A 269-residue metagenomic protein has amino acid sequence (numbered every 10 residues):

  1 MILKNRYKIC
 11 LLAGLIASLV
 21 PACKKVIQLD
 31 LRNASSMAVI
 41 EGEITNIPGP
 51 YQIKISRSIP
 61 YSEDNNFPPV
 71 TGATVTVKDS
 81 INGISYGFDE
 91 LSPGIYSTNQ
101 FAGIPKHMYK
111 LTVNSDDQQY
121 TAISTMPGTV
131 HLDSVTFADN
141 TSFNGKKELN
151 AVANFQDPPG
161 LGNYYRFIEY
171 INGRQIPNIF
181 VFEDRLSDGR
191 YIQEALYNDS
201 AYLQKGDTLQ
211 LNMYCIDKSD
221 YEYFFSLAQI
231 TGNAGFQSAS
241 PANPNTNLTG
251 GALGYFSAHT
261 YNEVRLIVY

Functional and structural regions predicted by a protein language model:
M1-I2, Y269: Short, intrinsically disordered, low-complexity terminal/loop segments
I2-C10: Bacterial N-terminal signal peptides that target proteins for export
L19-A22: C-terminal motif of bacterial Sec signal peptides marking the signal peptidase cleavage site
K24-Y269: A sequence/structural signal for flexible, mid-protein segments enriched in small/helix-disrupting residues
